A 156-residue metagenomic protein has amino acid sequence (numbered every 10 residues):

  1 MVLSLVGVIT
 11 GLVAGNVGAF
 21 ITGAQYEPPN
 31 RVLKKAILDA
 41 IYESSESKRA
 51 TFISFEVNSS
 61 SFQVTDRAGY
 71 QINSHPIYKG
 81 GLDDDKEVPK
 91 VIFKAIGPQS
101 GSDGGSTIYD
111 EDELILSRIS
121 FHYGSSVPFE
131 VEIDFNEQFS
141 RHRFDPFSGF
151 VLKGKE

Functional and structural regions predicted by a protein language model:
M1-V17: N-terminal single-pass transmembrane signal-anchor helix
S4-G7, I37, K86: Generic low-complexity, intrinsically disordered sequence content enriched in small uncharged/hydrophobic residues
L12-V13, A19, R31, Y42 (+1 more regions): N-terminal helix-rich module
T22-T51: Membrane-proximal N-terminal amphipathic helix
I53-F55: Short beta-strand
